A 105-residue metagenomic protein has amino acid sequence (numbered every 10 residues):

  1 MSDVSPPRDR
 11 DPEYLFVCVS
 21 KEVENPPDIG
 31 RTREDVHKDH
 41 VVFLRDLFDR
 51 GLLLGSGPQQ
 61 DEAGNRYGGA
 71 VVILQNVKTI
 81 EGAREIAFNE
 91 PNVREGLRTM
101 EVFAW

Functional and structural regions predicted by a protein language model:
M1-W105: Conserved, structured core segments of small domains
